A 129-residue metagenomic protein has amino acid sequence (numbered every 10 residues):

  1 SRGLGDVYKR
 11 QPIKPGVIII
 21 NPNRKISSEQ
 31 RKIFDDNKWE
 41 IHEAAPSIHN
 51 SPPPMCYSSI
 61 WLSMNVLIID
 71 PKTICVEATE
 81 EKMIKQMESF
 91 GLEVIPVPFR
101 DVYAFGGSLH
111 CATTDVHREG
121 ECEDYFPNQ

Functional and structural regions predicted by a protein language model:
S1-Y8: Short, small-residue-biased leader/transition segments that mark boundaries at the very start of proteins
R2, H49, V102: Positions that flank functional sites
R2, R24-I26, T73: Short acidic/polar capping segments at secondary-structure boundaries
K9-F34, W39: A contiguous pocket-lining binding segment that forms or flanks enzyme active sites
S28-I84: Glycine/small-residue-rich hydrophobic helix-like segments
M55-I68, A104-Q129: Conserved, well-ordered active-site substructure
Q86-L92: A translation/RNA-centric and nucleic-acid-associated enzymatic feature enriched in Class II aminoacyl-tRNA synthetases
P96-Y103: Conserved blade-ending motifs and adjacent loop-strand segments that build the rim/top face of beta-propeller domains
